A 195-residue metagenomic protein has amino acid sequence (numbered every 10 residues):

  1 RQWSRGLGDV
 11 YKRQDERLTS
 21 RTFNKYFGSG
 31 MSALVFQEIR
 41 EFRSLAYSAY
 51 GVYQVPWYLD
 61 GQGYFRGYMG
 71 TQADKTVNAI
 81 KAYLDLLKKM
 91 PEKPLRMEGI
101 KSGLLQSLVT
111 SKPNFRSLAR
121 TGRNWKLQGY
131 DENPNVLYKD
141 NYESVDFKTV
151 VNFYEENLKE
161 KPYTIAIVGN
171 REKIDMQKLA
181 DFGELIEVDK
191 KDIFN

Functional and structural regions predicted by a protein language model:
R1, R5, F36, F147-N195: Proteolytic maturation boundary segments
R1, R5-F36, E41, Y68 (+1 more regions): His/Glu-based metal-binding/catalytic segments typifying zinc-dependent metallopeptidases
R5-D9, F36-F147, E160-V168: M16 family metallopeptidases and their MPP-like homologs
Q14-E16, L118-A119, E155: A short alpha-helix capping/helix-coil boundary motif
D15-E16, D74-N78, E172-Q177: Short, conserved charged micro-motifs
R21, A33, T121, V136-K139 (+2 more regions): A generic, residue-level signal for flexible/boundary positions that often mark functional hotspots
